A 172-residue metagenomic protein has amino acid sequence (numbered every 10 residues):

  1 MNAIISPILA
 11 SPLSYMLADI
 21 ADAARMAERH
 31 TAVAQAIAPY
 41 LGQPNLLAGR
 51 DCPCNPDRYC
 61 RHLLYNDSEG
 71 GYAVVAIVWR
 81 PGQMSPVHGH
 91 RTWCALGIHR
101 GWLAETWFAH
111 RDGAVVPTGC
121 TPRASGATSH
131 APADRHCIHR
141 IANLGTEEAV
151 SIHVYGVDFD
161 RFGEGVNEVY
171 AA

Functional and structural regions predicted by a protein language model:
M1-N45: N-terminal leader/capping segments at the start of a protein or of a new domain
R50-P81: A short glycine-rich, His/Asp/Glu-containing loop-to-beta-strand
V75-G89, D134-H136: Conserved short histidine dyad/triad with adjacent acidic residue
H90-T106: Glycine- and acidic-residue-biased ligand/ion/polar-headgroup-sensing regions
A95-G97, T146-F162: A short hydrophobic beta-strand segment most commonly corresponding to one strand of the jelly-roll/cupin
H110-I138: Short acidic-glycine-tyrosine-enriched beta hairpin
R140-G145: Asparagine-centered strand-capping/turn motif at beta-strand->loop junctions
